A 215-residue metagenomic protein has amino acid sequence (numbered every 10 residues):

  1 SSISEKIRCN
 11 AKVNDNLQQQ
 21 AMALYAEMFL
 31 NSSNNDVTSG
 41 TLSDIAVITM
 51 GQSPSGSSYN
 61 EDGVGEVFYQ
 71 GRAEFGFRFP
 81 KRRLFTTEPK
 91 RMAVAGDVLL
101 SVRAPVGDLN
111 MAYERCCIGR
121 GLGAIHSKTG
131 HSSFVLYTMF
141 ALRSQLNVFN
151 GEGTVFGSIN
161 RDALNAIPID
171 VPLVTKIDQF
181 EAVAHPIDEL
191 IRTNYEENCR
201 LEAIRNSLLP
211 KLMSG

Functional and structural regions predicted by a protein language model:
S1-S53, E74, D170, V174-G215: Non-catalytic DNA-recognition/assembly elements of restriction-modification systems
Q19-Q20, S32, F79, M92-A93 (+5 more regions): Short, intrinsically disordered/low-complexity patches at protein termini and at juxtamembrane boundaries
G40-Y59, V64-A95, Y113, I118-G119: Sequence-specific dsDNA recognition surfaces
G56-S58, N150-G151, Y195-E196: A short, aromatic/hydrophobic, helix- or strand-capping loop or linear motif that either lines the entrance/gate
V64, P89, V106-G107, G151 (+3 more regions): Short, flexible segments with low predicted structural confidence
Q70, T87-S144, F149-V155, I159-L164: A short beta-sheet element
